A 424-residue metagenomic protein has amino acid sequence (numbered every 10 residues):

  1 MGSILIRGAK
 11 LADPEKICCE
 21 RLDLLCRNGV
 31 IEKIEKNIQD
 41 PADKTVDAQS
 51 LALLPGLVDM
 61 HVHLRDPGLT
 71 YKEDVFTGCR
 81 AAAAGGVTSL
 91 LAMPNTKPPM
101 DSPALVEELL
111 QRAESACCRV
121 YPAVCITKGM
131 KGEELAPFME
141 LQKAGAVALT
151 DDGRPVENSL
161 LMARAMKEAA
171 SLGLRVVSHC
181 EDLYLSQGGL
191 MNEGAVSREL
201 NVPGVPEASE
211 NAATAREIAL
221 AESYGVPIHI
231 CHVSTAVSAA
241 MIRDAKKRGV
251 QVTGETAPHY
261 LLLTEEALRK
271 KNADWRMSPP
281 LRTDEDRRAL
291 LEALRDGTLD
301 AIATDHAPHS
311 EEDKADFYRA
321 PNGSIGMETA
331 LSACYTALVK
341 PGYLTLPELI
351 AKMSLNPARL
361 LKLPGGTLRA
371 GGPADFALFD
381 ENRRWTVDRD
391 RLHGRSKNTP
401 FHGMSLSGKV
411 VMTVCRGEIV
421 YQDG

Functional and structural regions predicted by a protein language model:
M1-D40: N-terminal metal-binding scaffold of metallo-dependent hydrolase/deaminase domains
A9, L24, G29, S50 (+16 more regions): Divalent metal-coordination and catalytic microenvironments
N37-L54: Active-site metal-binding motif and surrounding structural segment of the metallo-beta-lactamase
L51-A113: Metal-associated gating/positioning segment near the N- to mid-region
Q111-I126: A glycine-rich helix N-cap at a beta->alpha junction
E133-I302: Histidine/acidic residue-rich metal-binding segments in metalloenzymes
E199-P227, D274, R295-D296, D300-I302 (+1 more regions): His/Asp/Glu-enriched, well-ordered alpha-helical/loop segment that forms or immediately abuts the divalent-metal
D316, P373-G424: C-terminal cap of metal-dependent C-N hydrolases
